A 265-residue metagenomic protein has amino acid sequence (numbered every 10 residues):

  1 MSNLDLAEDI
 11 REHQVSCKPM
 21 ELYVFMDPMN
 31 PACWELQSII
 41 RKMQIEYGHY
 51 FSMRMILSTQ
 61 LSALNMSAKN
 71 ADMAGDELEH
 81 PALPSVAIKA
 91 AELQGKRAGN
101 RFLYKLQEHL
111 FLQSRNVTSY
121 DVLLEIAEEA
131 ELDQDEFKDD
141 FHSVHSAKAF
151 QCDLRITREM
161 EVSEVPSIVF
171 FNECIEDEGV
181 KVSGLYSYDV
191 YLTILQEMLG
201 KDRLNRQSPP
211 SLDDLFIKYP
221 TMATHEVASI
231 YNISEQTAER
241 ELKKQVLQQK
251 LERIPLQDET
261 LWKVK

Functional and structural regions predicted by a protein language model:
M1-D5, K250-L251: N-terminal targeting signals for export/organelle localization
N3-M20: A short beta-strand-turn-helix
D9-R11, I39-R41, L154-R155: A generic local structural motif
V15-C17, H80, Y219: Short, flexible turn/loop "capping" segments at secondary-structure junctions
S16, Y47-H49, L247: Short, structurally constrained coil/turn elements that cap an alpha-helix or connect an alpha-helix to the following
Y23-P28, W34-Y120, T224-V227: Structural alpha/beta surface segment adjacent to cysteine/selenocysteine redox centers across thiol/disulfide enzymes
R115-K265: C-terminal cap of thioredoxin/glutaredoxin-like
